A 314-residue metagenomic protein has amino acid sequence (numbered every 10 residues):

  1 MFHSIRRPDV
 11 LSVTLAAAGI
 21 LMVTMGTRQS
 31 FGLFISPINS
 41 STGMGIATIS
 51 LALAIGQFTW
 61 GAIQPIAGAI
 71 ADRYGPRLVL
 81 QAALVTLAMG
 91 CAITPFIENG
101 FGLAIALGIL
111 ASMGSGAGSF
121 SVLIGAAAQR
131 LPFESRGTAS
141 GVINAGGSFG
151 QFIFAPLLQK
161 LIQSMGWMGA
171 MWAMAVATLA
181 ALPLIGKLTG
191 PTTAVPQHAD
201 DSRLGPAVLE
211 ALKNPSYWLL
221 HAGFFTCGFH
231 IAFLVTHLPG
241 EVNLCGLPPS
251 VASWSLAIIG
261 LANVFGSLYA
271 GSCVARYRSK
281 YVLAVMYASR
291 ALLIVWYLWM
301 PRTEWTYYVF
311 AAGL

Functional and structural regions predicted by a protein language model:
M22, G102-G118, F225, T306-L314: Hydrophobic core of transmembrane alpha-helices in multi-pass small-molecule transporters, especially MFS/SLC-type
Q29, Q57-P65, F152, G260-L268: Residue-level signature of mid-helix packing/kink "hotspots" within the transmembrane helices of 12-pass Major
F31-I35, P215-S267: Extracytoplasmic gate region of multi-pass secondary transporters
A62-F101: Conserved MFS/SLC helix-loop-helix module at the cytosolic interface between two early adjacent transmembrane helices
L107-A145: Cytoplasmic helix-loop-helix junction between adjacent transmembrane helices in 12-TM secondary transporters
I143-P191: Helix-loop-helix hairpin linking two adjacent transmembrane segments in secondary transporters
K187-P206: Flexible cytoplasmic inter-helical loops of multi-pass small-molecule transporters
I231, I259-N263, R276-L314: C-terminal transmembrane helical hairpin of 12-TM major facilitator-type secondary transporters
